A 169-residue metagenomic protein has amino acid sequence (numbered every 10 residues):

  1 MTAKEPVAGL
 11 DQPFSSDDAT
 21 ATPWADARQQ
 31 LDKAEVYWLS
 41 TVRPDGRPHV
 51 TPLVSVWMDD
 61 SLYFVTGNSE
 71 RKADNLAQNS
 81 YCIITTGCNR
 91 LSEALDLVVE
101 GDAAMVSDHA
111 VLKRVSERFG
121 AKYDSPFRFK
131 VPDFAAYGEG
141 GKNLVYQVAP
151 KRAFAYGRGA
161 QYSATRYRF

Functional and structural regions predicted by a protein language model:
M1-A21, L95-F169: Charged, gly/pro-rich active-site loop segments
L10-W38: Short, basic/aromatic recognition patches
W24, S69-E70: Structural motif corresponding to alpha-helix initiation and N-cap regions
L31-D32, A77-Q78, G120: Alpha-helix boundary recognition
A34-N68, D74-L76, C82-G87, L95-V99: Short beta-strand segments
D45-R47, R90-S92, A136-G140: A short beta-turn/loop motif at secondary-structure boundaries
E70-K72, L91, Y162-S163: Short, surface-exposed beta-strand-loop junctions and turns on beta-sheet-rich folds
